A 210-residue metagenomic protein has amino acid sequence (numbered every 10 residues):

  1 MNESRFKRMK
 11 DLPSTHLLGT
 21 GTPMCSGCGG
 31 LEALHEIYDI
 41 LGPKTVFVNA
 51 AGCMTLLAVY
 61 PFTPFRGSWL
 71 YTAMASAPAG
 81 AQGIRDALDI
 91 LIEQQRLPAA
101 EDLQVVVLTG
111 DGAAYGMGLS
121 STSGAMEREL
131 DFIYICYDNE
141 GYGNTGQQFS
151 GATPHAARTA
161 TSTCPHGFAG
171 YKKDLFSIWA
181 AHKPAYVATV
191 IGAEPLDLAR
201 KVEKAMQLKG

Functional and structural regions predicted by a protein language model:
N2-Y134, A152-H155, F168-A169, A181: Cofactor-binding active-site loop characterized by glycine-rich and histidine/acidic residues
Q95, D102-V105, G116-I133, Y137 (+1 more regions): Glycine-rich ThDP/TPP pyrophosphate-binding loop and its adjacent helix/strand module within ThDP-dependent enzymes
